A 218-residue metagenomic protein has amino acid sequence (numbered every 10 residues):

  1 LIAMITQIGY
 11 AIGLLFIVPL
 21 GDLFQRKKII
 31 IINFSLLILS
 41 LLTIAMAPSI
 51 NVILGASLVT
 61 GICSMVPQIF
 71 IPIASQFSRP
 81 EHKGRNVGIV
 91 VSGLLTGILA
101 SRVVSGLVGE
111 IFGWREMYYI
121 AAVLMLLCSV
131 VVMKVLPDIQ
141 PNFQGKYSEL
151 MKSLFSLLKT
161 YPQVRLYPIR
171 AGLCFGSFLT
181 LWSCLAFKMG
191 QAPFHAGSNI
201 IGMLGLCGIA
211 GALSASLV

Functional and structural regions predicted by a protein language model:
Q7-I8, L95-T96, G205-A210: Short hydrophobic/small-residue motifs within alpha-helical transmembrane segments of multi-pass transporter-like
I12-P48: Conserved MFS/SLC helix-loop-helix module at the cytosolic interface between two early adjacent transmembrane helices
S40-I44, T60, V132: MFS-fold secondary transporters
V52, I89-K134: Helix-loop-helix hairpin linking two adjacent transmembrane segments in secondary transporters
A56-S92: Cytoplasmic helix-loop-helix junction between adjacent transmembrane helices in 12-TM secondary transporters
L58, T160-T180: Pair of pore-lining "gating" transmembrane helices in MFS-fold secondary transporters
P137-P168: Juxtamembrane intracellular "pre-TM" segments in multi-pass secondary transporters
G202-V218: Transmembrane alpha-helices of Major Facilitator/SLC transporters
